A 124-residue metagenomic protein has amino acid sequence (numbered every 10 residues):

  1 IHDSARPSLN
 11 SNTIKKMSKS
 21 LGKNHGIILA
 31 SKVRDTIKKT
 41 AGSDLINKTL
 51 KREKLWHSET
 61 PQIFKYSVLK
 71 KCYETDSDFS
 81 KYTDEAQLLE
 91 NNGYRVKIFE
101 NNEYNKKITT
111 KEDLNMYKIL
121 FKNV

Functional and structural regions predicted by a protein language model:
I1-A5: Short beta-strand-to-loop acidic/aromatic patch adjacent to the donor-nucleotide binding site
R6-S8, K106-K107: Short, small-residue-enriched loops and turns at beta-alpha junctions that line or gate enzyme active sites
S8-K97: Conserved core of the sugar-phosphate nucleotidyltransferase
E85-Q87, E103-K106: Short linear loop/turn motifs
V96-Y104: Catalytic beta-strand/loop signature of glycosyltransferases that borders the donor
N105-V124: Hydrophobic helical membrane-anchoring modules
